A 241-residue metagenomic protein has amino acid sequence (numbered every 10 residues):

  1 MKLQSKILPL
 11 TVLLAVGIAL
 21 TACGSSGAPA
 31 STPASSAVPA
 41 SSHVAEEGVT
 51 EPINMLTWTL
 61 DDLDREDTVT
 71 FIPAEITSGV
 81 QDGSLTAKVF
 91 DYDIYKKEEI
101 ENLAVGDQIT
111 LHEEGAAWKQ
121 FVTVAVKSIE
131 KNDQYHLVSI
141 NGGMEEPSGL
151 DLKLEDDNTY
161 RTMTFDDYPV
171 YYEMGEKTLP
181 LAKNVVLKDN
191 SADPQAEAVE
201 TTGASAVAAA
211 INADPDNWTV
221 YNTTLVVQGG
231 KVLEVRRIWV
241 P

Functional and structural regions predicted by a protein language model:
K2-L10: Bacterial N-terminal signal peptides that target proteins for export
P9-G17: Hydrophobic helical h-region of N-terminal Sec-dependent signal peptides in bacterial secretory/periplasmic proteins
A19-A22: C-terminal motif of bacterial Sec signal peptides marking the signal peptidase cleavage site
G24-S26: Bacterial signal peptide processing site
A30-S42: Ser/Thr-rich, Proline-interspersed low-complexity disordered segments
P39-P241: Solvent-exposed hydroxyl-ligand-binding patches built from regularly spaced Ser/Thr and small hydrophobics
